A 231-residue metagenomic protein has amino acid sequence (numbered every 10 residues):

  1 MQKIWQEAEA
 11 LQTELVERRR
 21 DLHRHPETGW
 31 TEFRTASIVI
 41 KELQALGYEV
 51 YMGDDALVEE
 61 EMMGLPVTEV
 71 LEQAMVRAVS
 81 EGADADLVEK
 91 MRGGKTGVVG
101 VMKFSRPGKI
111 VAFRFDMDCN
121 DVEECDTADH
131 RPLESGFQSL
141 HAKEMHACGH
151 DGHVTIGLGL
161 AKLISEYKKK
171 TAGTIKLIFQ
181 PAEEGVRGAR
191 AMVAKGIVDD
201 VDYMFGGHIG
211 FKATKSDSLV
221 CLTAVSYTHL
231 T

Functional and structural regions predicted by a protein language model:
Q2-H146, L158-G159, K170-T171: Acidic/His- and Gly-rich active-site-bordering loop/insert found across diverse amide/peptide-bond hydrolases
D151-T223: Acidic/histidine-rich catalytic neighborhood of metal-dependent amide-processing enzymes
T228-T231: Conserved small/polar residues in nucleotide/adenosyl-binding loops
